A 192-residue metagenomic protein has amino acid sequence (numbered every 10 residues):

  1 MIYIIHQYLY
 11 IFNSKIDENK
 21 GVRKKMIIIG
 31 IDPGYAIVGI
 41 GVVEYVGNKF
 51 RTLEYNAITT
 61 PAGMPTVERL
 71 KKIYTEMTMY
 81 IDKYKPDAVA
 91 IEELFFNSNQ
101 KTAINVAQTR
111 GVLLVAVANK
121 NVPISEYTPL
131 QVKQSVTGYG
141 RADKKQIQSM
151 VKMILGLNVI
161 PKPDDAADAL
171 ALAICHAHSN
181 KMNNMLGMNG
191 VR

Functional and structural regions predicted by a protein language model:
I2-R192: Phosphate- and other anionic-substrate recognition elements at nucleic-acid/protein interfaces
